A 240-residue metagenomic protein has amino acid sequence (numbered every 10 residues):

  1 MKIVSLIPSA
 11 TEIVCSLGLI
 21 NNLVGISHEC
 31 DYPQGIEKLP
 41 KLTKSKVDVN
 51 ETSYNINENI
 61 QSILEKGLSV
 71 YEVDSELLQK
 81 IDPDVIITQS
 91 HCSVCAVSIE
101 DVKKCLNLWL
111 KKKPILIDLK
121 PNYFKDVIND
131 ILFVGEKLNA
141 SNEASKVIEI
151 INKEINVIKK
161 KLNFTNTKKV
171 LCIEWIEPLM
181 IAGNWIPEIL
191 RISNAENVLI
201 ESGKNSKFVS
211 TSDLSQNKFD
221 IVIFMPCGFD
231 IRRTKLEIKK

Functional and structural regions predicted by a protein language model:
M1-K240: N-terminal ligand-binding lobe of clamshell/alpha-beta domains
